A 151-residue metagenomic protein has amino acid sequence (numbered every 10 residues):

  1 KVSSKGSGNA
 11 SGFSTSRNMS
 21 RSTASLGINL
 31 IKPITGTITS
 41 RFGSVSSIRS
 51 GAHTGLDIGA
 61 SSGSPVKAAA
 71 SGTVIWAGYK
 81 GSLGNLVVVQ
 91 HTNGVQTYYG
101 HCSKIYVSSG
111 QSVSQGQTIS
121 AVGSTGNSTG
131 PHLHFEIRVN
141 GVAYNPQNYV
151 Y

Functional and structural regions predicted by a protein language model:
K1-K32, G36-F42: Hydrophobic packing segments in regular secondary structure
G27-Y151: Catalytic cores of peptidoglycan-degrading enzymes
